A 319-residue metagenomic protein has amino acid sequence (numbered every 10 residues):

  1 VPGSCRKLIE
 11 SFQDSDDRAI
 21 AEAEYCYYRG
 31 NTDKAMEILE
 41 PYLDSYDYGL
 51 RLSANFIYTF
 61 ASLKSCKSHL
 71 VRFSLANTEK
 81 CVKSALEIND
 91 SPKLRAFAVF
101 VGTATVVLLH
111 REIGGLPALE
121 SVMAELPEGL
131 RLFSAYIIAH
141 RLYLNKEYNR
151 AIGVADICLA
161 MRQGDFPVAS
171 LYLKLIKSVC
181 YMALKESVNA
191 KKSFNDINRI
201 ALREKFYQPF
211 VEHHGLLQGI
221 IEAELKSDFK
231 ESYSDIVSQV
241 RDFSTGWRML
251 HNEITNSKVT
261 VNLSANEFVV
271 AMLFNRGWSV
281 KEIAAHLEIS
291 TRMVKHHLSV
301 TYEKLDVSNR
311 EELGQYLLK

Functional and structural regions predicted by a protein language model:
V1, D14-N31, L52-S68, L94-R111 (+3 more regions): Tandem amphipathic alpha-helical repeat scaffolds
V1-A23, Y27-D47, R203-Y207, H213-S234 (+2 more regions): Flexible inter-repeat linkers and adjacent short helices within tandem amphipathic alpha-helical repeat scaffolds
V1-R6, E24-E40, S65-V82, T105-E120 (+2 more regions): Helix-turn-helix repeat elements of alpha-solenoid scaffolds
C5-S15, E40-R51, A76-L94, A118-R131 (+2 more regions): Solenoid-like repeat scaffolds
I20, A35-M36, L52, I57 (+10 more regions): Residue-level detection of beta-strand scaffold positions
S53-S68, L75, K80-D90, K174-V188 (+4 more regions): Long amphipathic alpha-helical scaffold regions
P127-A265, M272, K281: Linker/hinge segments immediately adjacent to helix-turn-helix/homeobox DNA-binding domains
L250-S299, E303-S308, E312-K319: Helix-turn-helix DNA-binding segment
